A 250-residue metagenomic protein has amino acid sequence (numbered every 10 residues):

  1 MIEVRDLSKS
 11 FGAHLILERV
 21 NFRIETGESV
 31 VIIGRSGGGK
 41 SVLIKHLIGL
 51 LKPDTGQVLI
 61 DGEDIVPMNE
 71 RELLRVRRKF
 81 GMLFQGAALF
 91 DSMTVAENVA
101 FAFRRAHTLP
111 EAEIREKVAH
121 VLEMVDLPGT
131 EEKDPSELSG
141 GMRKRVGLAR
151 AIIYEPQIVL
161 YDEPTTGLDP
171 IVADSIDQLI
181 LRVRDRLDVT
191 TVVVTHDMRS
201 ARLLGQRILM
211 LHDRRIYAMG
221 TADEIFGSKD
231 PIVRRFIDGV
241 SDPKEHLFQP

Functional and structural regions predicted by a protein language model:
I48: Helix-to-loop junction immediately C-terminal to a conserved catalytic motif
E63-D64, E111-T130, L181: Conserved ABC ATPase "signature" region
S92-F101: Short coil-to-helix segment of the ABC ATPase nucleotide-binding domain corresponding to the Q-loop/switch region
D134-L138, M142: Conserved ABC ATPase signature
I153-Q157: A short, proline-enriched helix->beta-strand linker immediately N-terminal to the Walker B motif in ABC-type P-loop
V159-D162: Catalytic Walker B motif of ABC-type/P-loop ATPase nucleotide-binding domains
D213-R214: Conserved ABC ATPase "signature" C-loop
